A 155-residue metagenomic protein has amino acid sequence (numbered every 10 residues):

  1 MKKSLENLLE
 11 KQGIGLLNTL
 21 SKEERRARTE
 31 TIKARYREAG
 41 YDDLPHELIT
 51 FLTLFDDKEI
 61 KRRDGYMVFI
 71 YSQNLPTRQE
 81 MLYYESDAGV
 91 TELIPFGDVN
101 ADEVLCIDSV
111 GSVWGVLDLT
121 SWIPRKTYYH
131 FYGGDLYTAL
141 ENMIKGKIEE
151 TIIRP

Functional and structural regions predicted by a protein language model:
M1-V104, E150-P155: A surface-exposed partner-binding patch
D108-G111: Short acidic-glycine loop/turn motifs at beta-strand connectors
T120-G146: Compact, glycine/acidic-enriched structural inserts
